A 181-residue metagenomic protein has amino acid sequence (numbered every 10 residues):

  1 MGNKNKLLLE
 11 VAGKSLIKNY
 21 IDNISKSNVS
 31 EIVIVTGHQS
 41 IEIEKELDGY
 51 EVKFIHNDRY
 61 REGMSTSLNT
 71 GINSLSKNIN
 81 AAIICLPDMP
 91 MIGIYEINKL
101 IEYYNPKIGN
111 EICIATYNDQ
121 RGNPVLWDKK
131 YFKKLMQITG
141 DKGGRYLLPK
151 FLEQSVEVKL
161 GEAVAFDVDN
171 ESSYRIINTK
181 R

Functional and structural regions predicted by a protein language model:
M1-T36, I43: N-terminal glycine-rich phosphate-binding loop and ensuing alpha1 helix
K4, N28, D48-E51, Y131 (+1 more regions): Short, structured coil segments at secondary-structure junctions
S30-I32, A81, Q154: Residues at the starts of beta-strands that form the adenosine-phosphate
I41-L47: Acidic helix N-cap motif at the loop->helix transition within catalytic regions of sugar-transfer enzymes
E51-E62: Conserved donor nucleotide-binding strand/loop of the catalytic core
R61-W127, K133: Conserved beta-loop-beta/alpha segment of the NTase-like Rossmann-fold superfamily that binds/positions NTPs
K133, Q137-R181: Conserved alpha/beta core of the MobA/IspD/sugar-nucleotide pyrophosphorylase nucleotidyltransferase superfamily
